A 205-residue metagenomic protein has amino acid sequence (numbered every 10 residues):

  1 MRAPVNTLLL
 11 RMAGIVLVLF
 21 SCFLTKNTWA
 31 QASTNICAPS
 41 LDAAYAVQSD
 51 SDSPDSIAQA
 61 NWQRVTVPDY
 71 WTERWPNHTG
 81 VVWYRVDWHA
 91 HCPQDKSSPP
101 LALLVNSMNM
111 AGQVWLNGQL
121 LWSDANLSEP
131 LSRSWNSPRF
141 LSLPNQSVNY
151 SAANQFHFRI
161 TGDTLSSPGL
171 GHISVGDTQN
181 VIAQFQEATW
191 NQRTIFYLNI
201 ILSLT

Functional and structural regions predicted by a protein language model:
R2-A13: Bacterial N-terminal signal peptides that target proteins for export
M12-F23: Bacterial N-terminal signal peptides
T25-N27: N-terminal signal peptide c-region/cleavage motif recognized by signal peptidases
W29-S97: Extended carbohydrate-recognition surfaces in non-catalytic/accessory domains of CAZymes and lectin-like proteins
T34-I36, S40, N136-Y197: An acidic-aromatic loop/edge-strand motif
I57, N61, V65-R74, Q119-F140: Solvent-exposed beta-strand/loop surfaces of large extracellular or lumenal domains
W62, P93-N117, F156-F158: Aromatic-lined ligand-binding clefts that engage carbohydrates, nucleic acids, or primary amines
V81-D87, P100-A102, P138-F140, A153-Q155: Intrinsic-disorder/low-complexity, polar/charged segments enriched in Ser/Thr/Lys/Arg/Asp/Glu/Gln
